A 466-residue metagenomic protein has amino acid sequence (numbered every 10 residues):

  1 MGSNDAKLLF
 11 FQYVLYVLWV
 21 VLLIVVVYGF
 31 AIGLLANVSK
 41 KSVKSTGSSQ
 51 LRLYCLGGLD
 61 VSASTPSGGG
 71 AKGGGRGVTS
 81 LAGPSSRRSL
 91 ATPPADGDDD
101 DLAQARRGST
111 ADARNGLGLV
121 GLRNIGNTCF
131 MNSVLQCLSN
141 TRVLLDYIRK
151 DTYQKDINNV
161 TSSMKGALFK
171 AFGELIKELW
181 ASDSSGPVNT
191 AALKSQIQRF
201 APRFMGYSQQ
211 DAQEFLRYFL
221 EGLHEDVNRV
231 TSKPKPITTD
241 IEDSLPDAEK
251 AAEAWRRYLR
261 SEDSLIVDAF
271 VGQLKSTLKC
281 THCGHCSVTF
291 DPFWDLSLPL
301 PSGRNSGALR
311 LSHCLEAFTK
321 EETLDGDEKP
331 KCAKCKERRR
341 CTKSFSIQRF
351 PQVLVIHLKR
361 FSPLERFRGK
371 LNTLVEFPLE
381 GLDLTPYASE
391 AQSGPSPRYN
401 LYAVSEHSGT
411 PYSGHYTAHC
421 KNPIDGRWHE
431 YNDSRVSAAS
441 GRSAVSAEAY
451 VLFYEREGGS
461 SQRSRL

Functional and structural regions predicted by a protein language model:
G2-Q12, Y16, K41-R114, D151-T152 (+4 more regions): Exposed substrate/partner-binding surface patches
Y16-I24: Hydrophobic alpha-helical membrane-embedded or membrane-associated segments
L23-G47, L51: Transmembrane-helix exit/juxtamembrane "anchor" motif
G74, S85, R107, Y147-D291: Papain-like cysteine protease catalytic cores
D112, G116-I125: N-terminal BTB/POZ boundary and linker segment
L122, Q273-S276, D325-E328: Residue-level signal for mature regions of secreted extracellular proteins and peptides
L122-C137, Y207-Y218, S413-Y416, L452: Active-site nucleophilic cysteine motif
C129, C280, I356: Carboxylate-rich, divalent-cation-coordinating active-site regions
